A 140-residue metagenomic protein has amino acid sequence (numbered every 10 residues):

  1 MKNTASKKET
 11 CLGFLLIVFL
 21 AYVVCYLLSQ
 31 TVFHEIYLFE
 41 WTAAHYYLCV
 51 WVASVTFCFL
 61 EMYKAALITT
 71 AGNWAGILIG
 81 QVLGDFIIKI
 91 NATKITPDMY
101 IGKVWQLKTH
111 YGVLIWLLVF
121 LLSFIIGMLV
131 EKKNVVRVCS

Functional and structural regions predicted by a protein language model:
M1-C49: N-terminal signal-anchor transmembrane alpha-helix
A5-T10, T56, L60-K64, M99 (+3 more regions): Juxtamembrane/transmembrane-helix boundary motifs in multi-pass membrane proteins
E9-I17, K64-G72, Y111, I115 (+1 more regions): Alpha-helical transmembrane segments of integral membrane proteins
V18-S29, G72-D85: Aromatic-anchored segments of alpha-helical transmembrane domains
V18-Y22, I95-S140: Alpha-helical membrane-associated segments of multi-pass integral membrane proteins
Q30-H45, G80-V113: Interfacial non-cytosolic loop connecting adjacent transmembrane helices
Y46-A71: Canonical alpha-helical transmembrane segments
C58, G76-G80, G84, G127 (+1 more regions): Hydrophobic alpha-helical segments of integral membrane proteins
